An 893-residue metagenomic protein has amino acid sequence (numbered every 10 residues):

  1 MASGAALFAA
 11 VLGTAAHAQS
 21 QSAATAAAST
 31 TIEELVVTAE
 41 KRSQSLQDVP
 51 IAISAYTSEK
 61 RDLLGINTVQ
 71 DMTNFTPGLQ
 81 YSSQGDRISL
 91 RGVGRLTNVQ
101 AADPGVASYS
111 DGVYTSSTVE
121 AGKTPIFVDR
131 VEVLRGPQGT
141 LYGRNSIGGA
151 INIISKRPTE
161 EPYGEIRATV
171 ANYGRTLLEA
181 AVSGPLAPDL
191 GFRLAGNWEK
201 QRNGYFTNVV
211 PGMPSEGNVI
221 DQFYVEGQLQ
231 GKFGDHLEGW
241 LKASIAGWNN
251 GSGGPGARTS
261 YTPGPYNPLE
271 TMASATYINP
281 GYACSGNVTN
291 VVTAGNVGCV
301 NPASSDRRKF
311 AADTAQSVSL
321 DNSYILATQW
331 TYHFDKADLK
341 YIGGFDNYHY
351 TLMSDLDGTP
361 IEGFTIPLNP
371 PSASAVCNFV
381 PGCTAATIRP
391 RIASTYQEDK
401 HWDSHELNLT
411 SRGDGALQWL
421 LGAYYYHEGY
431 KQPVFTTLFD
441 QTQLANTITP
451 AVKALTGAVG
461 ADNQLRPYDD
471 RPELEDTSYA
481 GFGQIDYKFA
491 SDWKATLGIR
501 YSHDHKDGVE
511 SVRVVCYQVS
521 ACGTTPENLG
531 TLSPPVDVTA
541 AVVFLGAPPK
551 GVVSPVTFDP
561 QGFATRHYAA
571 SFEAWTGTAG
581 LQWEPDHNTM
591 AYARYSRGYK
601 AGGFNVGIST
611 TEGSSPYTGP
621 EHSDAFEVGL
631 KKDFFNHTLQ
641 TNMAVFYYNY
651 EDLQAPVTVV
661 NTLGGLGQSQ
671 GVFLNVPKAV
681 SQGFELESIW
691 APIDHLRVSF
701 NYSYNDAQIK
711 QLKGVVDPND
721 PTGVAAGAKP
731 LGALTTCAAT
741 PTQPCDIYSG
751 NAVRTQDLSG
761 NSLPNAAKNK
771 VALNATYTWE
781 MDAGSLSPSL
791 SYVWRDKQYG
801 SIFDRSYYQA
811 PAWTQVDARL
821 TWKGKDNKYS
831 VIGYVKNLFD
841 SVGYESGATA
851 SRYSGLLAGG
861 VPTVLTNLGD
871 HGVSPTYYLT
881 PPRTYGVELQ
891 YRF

Functional and structural regions predicted by a protein language model:
S20, D492-A495, A644-N649, L674-I802 (+1 more regions): Gram-negative outer-membrane beta-barrel transporters
T30-E161, V628: Acidic, small-polar-rich N-terminal luminal/periplasmic segments of exported/outer-membrane proteins
P104-G105, S117, I126-R135, T140-V225 (+5 more regions): Outer-membrane beta-barrel translocator/receptor signature
A168-N172, W198-R202, I245-N249, F334 (+13 more regions): Transmembrane beta-strands of outer-membrane beta-barrel pores
N203-N218, G253-T314, L356-T395, F435-R471 (+5 more regions): Solvent-exposed loop segments that connect transmembrane elements
K232, L409-R412, Q418, G422-Y426 (+1 more regions): Structural signature of Gram-negative outer-membrane beta-barrels, strongest in the C-terminal barrel of TonB-dependent
Q329-F334, D338-G344, H349-S354, E584-K600 (+5 more regions): Membrane-embedded beta-barrel scaffold of Gram-negative outer-membrane proteins
T437, S791-S801, W822-F893: C-terminal beta-signal and adjacent terminal beta-strands/loops of Gram-negative outer-membrane beta-barrel proteins
